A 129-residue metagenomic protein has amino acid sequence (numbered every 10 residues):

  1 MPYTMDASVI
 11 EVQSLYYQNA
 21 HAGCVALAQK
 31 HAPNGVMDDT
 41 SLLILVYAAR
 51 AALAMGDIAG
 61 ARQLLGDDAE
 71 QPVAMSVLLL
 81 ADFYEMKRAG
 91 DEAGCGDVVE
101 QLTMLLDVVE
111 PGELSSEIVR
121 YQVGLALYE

Functional and structural regions predicted by a protein language model:
M1-E11, L15-D38: Helical anchoring/docking segments at protein termini
Y3-S14, T40-R50, A54, A74-Y84 (+1 more regions): "A position-specific structural signal for the A-helix of alpha-solenoid helical repeats
C24-K30, D57-A69, G90-V109: Alpha-helical repeat scaffolds
H31-T40, I44-R50, G60-Q63: General structural concept
P33-S41, D68, M104-S116: Flexible helix-coil transition and linker loops at the boundaries of alpha-helical arrays
E85-D91, P111, E129: Alpha-helix capping at helix-to-loop junctions
D97-E129: Fungal eukaryote-biased detector of long internal structured cores
